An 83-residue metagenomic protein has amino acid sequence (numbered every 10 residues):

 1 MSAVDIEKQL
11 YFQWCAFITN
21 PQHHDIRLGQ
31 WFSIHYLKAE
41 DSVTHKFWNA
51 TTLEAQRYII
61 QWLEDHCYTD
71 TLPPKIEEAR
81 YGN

Functional and structural regions predicted by a protein language model:
M1-A3, C15, Q56-R57, P73: Low-complexity, intrinsically disordered short peptide segments enriched in small/polar/basic residues
S2-Q30: N-terminal acidic leader/helix
V4-E7, A39-D41, T69: Short, structured coil/loop segments at alpha-helix boundaries
F12, A16, I34, S42-H45 (+1 more regions): Hydrophobic transmembrane signal anchors and adjacent membrane-proximal interface regions, especially in viral
P21-D65: Acidic, low-complexity, intrinsically disordered interaction modules
E54-N83: Charged low-complexity stretches with an acidic bias
